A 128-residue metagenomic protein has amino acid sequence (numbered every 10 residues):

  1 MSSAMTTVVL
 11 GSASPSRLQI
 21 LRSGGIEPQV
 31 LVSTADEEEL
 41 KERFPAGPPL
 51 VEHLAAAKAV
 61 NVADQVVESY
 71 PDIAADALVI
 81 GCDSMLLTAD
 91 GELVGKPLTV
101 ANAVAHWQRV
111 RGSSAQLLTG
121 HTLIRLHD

Functional and structural regions predicted by a protein language model:
S2-V9, S16, R22-S23, P45-D128: Anionic-ligand binding patches
S23-P45: Short glycine-rich, Thr/Ser-proximal phosphate-binding strand/loop in the N-terminal lobe of ATP-dependent enzymes
